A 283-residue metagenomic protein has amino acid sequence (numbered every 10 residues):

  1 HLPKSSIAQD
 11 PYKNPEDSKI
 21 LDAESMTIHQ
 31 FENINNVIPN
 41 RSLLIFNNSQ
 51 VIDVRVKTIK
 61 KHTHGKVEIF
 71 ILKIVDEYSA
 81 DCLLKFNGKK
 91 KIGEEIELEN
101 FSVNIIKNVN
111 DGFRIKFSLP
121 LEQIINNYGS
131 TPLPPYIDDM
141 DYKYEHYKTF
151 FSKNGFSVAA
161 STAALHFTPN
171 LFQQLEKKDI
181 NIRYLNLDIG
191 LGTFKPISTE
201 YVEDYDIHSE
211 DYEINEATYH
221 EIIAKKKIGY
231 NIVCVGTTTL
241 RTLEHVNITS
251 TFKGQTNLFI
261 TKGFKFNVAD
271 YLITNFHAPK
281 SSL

Functional and structural regions predicted by a protein language model:
H1-L283: Surface-exposed, charge/polar-rich loops and edge strands
